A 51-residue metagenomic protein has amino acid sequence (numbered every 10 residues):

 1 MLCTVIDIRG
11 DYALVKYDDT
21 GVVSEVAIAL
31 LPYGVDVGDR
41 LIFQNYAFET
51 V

Functional and structural regions predicted by a protein language model:
M1-I8: Structural detector for short beta-strands of small beta-barrel domains
R9-G10, N45: Residue-level signal for tight coil/turn positions that link beta-strands
D11-V15: Short aromatic-glycine-enriched beta-strand elements
G21-L30: A short macromolecule-binding patch
N45-V51: Short, Lys/Arg- and Gly-enriched loop/turn segments at beta-strand edges
